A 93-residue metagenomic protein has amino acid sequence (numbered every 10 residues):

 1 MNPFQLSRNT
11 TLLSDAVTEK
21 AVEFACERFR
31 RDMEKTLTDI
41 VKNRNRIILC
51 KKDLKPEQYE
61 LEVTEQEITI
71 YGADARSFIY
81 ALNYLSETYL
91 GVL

Functional and structural regions predicted by a protein language model:
M1-L93: Contiguous, structured surface segment used for ligand recognition
